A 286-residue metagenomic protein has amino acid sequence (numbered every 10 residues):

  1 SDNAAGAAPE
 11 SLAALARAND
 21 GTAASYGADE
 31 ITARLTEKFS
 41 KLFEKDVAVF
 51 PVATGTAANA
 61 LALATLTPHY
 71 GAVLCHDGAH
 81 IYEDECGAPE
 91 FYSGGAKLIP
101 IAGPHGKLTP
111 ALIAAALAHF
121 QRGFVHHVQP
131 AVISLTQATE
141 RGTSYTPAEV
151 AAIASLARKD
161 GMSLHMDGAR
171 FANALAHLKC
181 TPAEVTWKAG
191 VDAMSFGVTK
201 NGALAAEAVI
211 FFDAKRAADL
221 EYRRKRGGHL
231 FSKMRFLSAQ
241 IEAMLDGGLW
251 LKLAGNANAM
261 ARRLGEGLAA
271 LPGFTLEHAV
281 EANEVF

Functional and structural regions predicted by a protein language model:
S1-F286: Conserved PLP-enzyme active-site core in the AAT-like
